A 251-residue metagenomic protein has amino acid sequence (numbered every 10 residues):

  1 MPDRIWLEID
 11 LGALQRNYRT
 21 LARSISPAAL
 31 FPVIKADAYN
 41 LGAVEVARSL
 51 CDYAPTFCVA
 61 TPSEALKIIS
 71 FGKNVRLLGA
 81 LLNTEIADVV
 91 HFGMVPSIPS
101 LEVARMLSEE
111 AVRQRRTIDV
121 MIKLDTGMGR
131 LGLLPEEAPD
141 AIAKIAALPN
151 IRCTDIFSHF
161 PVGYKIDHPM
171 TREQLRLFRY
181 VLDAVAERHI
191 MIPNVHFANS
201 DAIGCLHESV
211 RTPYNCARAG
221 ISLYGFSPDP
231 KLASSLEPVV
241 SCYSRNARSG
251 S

Functional and structural regions predicted by a protein language model:
M1-P2: Gly-rich Lys/Arg/Thr-decorated short loops/hinges at beta-loop-alpha junctions or inter-strand turns that position
I5-E8, A13-Q15, S26-F197: Active-site-proximal beta-alpha core segment in soluble small-molecule metabolic enzymes
N17-R19: Alpha-helical scaffold segments that flank or form the walls of functional sites
A22: N-terminal nucleotide-binding beta1-loop-alpha1 segment
M170-S251: Anionic-ligand-binding alpha/beta catalytic cores of soluble enzymes and soluble regulatory domains that recognize
